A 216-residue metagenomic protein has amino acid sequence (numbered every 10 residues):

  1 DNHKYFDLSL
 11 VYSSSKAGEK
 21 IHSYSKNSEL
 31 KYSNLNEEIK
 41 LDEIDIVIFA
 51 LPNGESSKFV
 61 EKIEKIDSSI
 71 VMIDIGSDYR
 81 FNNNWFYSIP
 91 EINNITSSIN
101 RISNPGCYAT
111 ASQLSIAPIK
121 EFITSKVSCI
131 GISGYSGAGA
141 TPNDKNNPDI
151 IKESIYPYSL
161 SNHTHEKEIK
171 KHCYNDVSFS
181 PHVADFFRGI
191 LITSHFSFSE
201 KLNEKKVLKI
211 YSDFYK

Functional and structural regions predicted by a protein language model:
D1-Y158: N-terminal Rossmann-like NAD(P) cofactor-binding subdomain of oxidoreductases, focused on the glycine-rich
N2-H3, H172, I210, F214: Conserved short hydrophobic interaction patches
Y108, S112, Y158, N162-E166 (+3 more regions): Generic structural signal for well-ordered, non-membrane alpha-helical segments in soluble metabolic enzymes
I130, T193-H195: Beta-strand secondary-structure signal
A140-D185: Anionic-ligand binding region
R188-I192: Conserved glycine-rich beta-strand-loop-beta hairpin in the small C-terminal domain of fold type I
F196-K216: C-terminal active-site/capping subdomain that shapes the small-molecule cofactor and substrate pocket of enzyme
